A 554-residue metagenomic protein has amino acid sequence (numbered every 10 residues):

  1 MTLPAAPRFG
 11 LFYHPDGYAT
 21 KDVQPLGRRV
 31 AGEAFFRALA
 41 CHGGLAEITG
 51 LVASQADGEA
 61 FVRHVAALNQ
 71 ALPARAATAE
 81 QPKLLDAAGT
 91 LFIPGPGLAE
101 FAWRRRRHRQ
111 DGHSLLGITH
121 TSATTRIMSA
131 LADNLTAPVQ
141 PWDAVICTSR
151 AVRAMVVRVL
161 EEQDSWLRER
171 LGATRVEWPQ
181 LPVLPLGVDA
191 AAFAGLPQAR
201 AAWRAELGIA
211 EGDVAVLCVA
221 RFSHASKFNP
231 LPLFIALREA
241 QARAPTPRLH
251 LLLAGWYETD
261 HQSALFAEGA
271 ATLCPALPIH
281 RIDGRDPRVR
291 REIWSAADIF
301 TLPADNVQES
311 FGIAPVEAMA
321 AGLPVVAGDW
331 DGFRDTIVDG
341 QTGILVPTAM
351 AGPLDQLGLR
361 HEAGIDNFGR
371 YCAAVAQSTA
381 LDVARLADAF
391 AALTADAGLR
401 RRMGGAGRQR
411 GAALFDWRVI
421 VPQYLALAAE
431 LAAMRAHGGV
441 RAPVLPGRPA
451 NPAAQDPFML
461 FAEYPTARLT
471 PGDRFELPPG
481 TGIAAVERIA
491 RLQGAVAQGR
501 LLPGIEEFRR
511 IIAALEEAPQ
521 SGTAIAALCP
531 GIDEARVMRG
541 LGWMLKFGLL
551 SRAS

Functional and structural regions predicted by a protein language model:
M1-A88: N-terminal pre-catalytic "stem/leader" segment of glycosyltransferase-like enzymes
S54-Q140, S551: Extended catalytic core of nucleotide-activated donor transferases of GT-like folds
Q140-A202: Donor nucleotide-sugar binding/catalytic pocket of nucleotide-sugar-dependent glycosyltransferases
D189-R285, A450, A454, R468: Conserved catalytic-core segment of nucleotide-activated headgroup transferases in glycan assembly
G284-P287, E292-A297: Short alpha-helical donor nucleotide-sugar binding micro-motif in glycosyltransferases
S295-S310, L323: Acidic donor-binding loop of glycosyltransferase active sites
P324-A327, I337, I344-L345: Short hydrophobic beta-strand element within catalytic cores of glycosyltransferases and related nucleotide-activated
G364-L502, E506-A514, S521-A524, S554: C-terminal amphipathic helix plus adjacent low-complexity, charged tail appended to glycosyltransferase catalytic
